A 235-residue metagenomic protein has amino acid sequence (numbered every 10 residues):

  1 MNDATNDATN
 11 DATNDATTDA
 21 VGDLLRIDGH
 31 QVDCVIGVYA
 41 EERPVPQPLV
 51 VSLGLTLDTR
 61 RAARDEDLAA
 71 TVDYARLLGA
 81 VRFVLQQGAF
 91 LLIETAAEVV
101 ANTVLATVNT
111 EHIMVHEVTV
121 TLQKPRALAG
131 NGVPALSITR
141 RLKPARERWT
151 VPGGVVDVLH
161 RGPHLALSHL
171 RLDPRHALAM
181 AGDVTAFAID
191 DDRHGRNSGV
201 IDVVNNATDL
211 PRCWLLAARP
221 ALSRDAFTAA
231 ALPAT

Functional and structural regions predicted by a protein language model:
N2-D7, D11-L167, A186-D192, T208-R224 (+1 more regions): N-terminal, polar/charged subdomain of small-to-medium soluble alpha/beta proteins
H160-S168, D173-A181: Regulatory nucleotide-sensing modules
P174, D183-G199: Glycine- and acidic-residue-biased ligand/ion/polar-headgroup-sensing regions
N197, N205-N206: A short, charged
